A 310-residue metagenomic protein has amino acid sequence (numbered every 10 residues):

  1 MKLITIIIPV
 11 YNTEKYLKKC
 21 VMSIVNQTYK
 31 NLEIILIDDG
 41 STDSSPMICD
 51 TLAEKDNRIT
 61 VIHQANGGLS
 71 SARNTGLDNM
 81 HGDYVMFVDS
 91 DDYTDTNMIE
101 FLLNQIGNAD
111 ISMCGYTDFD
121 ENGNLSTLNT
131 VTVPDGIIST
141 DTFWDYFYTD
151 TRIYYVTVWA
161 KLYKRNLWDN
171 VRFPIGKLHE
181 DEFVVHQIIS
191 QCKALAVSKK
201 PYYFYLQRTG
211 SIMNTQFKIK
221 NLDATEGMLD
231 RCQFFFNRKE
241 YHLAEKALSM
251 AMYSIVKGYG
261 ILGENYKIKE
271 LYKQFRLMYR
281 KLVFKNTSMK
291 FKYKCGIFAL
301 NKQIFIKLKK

Functional and structural regions predicted by a protein language model:
K2-T5, S23, E33, F183: Cell-envelope/extracellular polymer assembly enzymes that use nucleotide-activated donors
N12-N26: Short, well-formed alpha-helical segments that are part of the catalytic scaffolds of diverse glycosyltransferases
S23, K30, D38-I48, A65: A conserved acidic beta->alpha catalytic loop
Q64-M80: Glycine-rich, basic loop-to-helix element that forms the pyrophosphate-binding segment of sugar-nucleotide handling
L69, S90-I189, A194-L195, G210-Q216: Donor-binding/catalytic cores of nucleotide-activated saccharide and glycerol-phosphate transferases/polymerases
V85: Short aromatic/hydrophobic "clamp" motif used to bind/position activated sugar donors
Y202-R208, N214-H242, K257-G258, L262-K281: Catalytic core of nucleotide-sugar-dependent glycosyltransferases
E264-K310: Membrane-interface aromatic/basic loop that binds lipid-linked glycans or pyrophosphate carriers, typified by
